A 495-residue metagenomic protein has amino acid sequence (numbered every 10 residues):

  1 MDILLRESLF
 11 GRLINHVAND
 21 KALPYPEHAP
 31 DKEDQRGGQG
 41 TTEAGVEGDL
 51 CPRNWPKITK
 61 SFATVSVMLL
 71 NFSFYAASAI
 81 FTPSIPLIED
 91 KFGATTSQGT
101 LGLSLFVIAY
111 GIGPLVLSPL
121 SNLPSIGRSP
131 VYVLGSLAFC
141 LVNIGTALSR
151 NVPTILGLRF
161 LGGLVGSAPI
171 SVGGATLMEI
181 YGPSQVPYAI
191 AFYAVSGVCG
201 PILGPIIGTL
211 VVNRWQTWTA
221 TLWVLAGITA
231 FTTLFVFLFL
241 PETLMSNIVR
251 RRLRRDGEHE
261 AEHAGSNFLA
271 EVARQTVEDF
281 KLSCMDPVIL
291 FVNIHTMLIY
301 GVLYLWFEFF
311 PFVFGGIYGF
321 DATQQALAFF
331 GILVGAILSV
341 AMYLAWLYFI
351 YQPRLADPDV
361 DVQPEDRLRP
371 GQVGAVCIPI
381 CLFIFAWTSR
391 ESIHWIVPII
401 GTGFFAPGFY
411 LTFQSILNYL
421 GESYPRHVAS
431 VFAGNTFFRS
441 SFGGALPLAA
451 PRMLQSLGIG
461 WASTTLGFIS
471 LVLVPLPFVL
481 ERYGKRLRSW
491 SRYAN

Functional and structural regions predicted by a protein language model:
M1-A77, D90: Cytosolic juxtamembrane N-terminal segment immediately preceding the first transmembrane helix of multi-pass
D2-L23, R53-I58, V186-Y188, N213-L290 (+2 more regions): Central mid-sequence intracellular linker of multi-pass
T59-T96, L101, L105, I112-S118 (+3 more regions): Extracytoplasmic
Y75, L87, S104-V107, G111 (+8 more regions): C-terminal transmembrane bundle
A77, F92-G93, V116, S125-G127 (+5 more regions): Helix-breaking motifs and short loop linkers at transmembrane-helix boundaries and internal kinks in secondary membrane
I112-P153: Conserved MFS/SLC helix-loop-helix module at the cytosolic interface between two early adjacent transmembrane helices
L158-V198: Cytoplasmic helix-loop-helix junction between adjacent transmembrane helices in 12-TM secondary transporters
Q185-Q216, W223-T232, I299, G335-V340 (+1 more regions): Glycine-rich segments within core transmembrane alpha-helices of 12-TM secondary carriers
